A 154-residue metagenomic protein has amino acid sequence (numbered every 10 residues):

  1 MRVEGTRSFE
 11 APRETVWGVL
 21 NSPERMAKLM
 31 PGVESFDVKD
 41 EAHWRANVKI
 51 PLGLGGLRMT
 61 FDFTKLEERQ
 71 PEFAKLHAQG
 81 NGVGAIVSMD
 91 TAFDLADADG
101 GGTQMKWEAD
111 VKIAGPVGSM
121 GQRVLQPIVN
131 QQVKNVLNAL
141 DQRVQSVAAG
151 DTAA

Functional and structural regions predicted by a protein language model:
M1-K49, A154: Hydrophobic ligand-binding cavity/cleft-lining segments
R2-S8, H43, T60, F73 (+2 more regions): Intrinsic-disorder/low-complexity, polar/charged segments enriched in Ser/Thr/Lys/Arg/Asp/Glu/Gln
R7, V33-E34, T60-E67, M89-D97: Hydrophobic/aromatic beta-strand elements that line small-molecule binding cavities or substrate pockets in beta-rich
P12, E41, Q70-P71, A98-G101: Short strand-connecting beta-turns/loops that link adjacent beta-strands
V16, L20, M26, K65 (+2 more regions): Hydrophobic pocket/interface hotspot
D37-G82, N135: Glycine-rich portal/gate segments that line the openings of hydrophobic small-molecule binding cavities
L66, A114-A154: A conserved amphipathic terminal alpha-helix motif
H77-Q131: Beta-strand/loop substructures that line and gate deep hydrophobic ligand-binding cavities in soluble
